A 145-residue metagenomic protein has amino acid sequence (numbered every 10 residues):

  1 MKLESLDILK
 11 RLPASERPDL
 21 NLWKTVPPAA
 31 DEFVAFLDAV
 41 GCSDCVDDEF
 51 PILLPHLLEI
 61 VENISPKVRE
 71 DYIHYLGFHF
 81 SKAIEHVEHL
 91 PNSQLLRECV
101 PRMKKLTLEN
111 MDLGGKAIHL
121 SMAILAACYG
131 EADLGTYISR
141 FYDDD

Functional and structural regions predicted by a protein language model:
M1-L96: Alpha-helical solenoid scaffolds in large eukaryotic transport, assembly, and signaling factors
L54-V61, L96-M111, D145: Amphipathic alpha-helical segments within extended alpha-helical solenoids and repeat-rich scaffolds in large
K104, N110-D145: Eukaryote-biased recognition of C-terminal alpha-helical segments
